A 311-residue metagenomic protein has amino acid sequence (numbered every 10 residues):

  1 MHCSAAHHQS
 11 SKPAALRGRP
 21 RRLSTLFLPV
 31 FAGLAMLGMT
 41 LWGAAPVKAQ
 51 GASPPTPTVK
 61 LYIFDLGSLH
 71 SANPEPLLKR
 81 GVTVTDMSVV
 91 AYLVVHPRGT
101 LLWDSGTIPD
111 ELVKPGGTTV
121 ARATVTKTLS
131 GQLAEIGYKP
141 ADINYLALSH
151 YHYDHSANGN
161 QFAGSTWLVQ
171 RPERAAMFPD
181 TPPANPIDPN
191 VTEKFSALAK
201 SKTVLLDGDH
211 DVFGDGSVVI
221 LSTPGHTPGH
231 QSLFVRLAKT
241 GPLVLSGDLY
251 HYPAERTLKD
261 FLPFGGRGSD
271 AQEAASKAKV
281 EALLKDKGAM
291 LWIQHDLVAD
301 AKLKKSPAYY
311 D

Functional and structural regions predicted by a protein language model:
M1-T25: N-terminal secretory signal peptides that target proteins for export/translocation
F27-W42: Bacterial N-terminal signal peptides
Q50-T56, T126-D142, R171-S222, D270-G288: Metallo-beta-lactamase
K60-I63, T85-D86, A91-V95, L101 (+1 more regions): Core dinuclear metal-dependent hydrolase active-site scaffold
S68-G131, S232-Y250: Conserved beta-strand hairpin/beta-sheet module of binuclear metal-dependent hydrolase folds, prominently
S105-T107, Y151, P172, G225-T227 (+2 more regions): Active-site metal-binding loops of divalent metal-dependent hydrolases
P109, A121-G131, F234, K239-D311: Cap/insert and terminal regions of metallo-dependent hydrolase folds
K114-V169: Active-site metal-binding motif and surrounding structural segment of the metallo-beta-lactamase
